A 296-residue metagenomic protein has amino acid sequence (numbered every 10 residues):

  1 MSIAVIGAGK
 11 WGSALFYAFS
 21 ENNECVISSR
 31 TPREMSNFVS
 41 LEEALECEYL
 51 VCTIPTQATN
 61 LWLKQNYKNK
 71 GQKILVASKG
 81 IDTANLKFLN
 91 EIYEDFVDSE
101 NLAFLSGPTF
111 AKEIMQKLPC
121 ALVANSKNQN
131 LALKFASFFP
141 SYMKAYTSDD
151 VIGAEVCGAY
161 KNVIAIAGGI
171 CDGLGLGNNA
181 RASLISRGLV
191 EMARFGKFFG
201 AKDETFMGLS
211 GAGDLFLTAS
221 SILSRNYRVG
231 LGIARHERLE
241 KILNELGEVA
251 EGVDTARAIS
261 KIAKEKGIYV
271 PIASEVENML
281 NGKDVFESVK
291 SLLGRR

Functional and structural regions predicted by a protein language model:
M1-Y49: NAD(P)+-binding Rossmann beta1-loop-alpha1 motif at the extreme N-terminus of oxidoreductases
V5, I27, I74-V76, F104 (+1 more regions): Structural beta-sheet core signal
A8, T53-P55, S220: Glycine-rich, N-terminal phosphate-binding loop of Rossmann-like dinucleotide-binding domains
G12-F16, L41-K117, A132-A136: Rossmann-like NAD(P)(H) cofactor-binding subdomain of soluble oxidoreductases
C47, Q65, I92-N101, P119-T205: Internal alpha-helical scaffold of NAD(P)-dependent oxidoreductase catalytic cores
T59, L86-N90, A132, V163 (+4 more regions): A general structural signal for well-ordered alpha-helical segments in protein cores
V76, N101-S106, A145-D149, M207-G208 (+1 more regions): General beta-strand structural signal in soluble alpha/beta enzymes
G168, K197-A201, T205-M207, G211 (+1 more regions): NAD(P)-dependent Rossmann-like dehydrogenase/reductase catalytic/cofactor-binding core
